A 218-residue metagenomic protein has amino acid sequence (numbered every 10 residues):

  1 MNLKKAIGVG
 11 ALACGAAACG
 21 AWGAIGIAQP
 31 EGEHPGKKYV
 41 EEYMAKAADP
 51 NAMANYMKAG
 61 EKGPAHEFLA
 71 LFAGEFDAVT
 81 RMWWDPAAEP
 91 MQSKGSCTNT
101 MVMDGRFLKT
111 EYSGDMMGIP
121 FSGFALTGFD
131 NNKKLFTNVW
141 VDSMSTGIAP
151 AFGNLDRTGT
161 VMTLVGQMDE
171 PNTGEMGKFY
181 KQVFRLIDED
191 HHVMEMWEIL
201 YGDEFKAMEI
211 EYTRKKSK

Functional and structural regions predicted by a protein language model:
L3-K4, V9, W22-E89, K215-K218: Amphipathic/hydrophobic helical signal segments and adjacent flexible N-terminal regions that mediate secretion
G10-G20: Bacterial N-terminal signal peptides
H66, A78-K181: Central antiparallel beta-sheet cores of small beta-barrel/beta-sandwich binding domains
F72, R81-W84, M194-D203: Short beta-strand segments and strand-loop junctions that repeat across beta-rich extracellular domains
G74, K133-K134, D190: A short, compositionally biased
M103, D188-D190: Residue-level recognition of beta-strand termini and adjacent short loop/turns
V183-L186: Exposed beta-sheet edge/beta-hairpin loop segments within beta-rich domains
H191, W197-K218: Edge beta-strand at a domain terminus
